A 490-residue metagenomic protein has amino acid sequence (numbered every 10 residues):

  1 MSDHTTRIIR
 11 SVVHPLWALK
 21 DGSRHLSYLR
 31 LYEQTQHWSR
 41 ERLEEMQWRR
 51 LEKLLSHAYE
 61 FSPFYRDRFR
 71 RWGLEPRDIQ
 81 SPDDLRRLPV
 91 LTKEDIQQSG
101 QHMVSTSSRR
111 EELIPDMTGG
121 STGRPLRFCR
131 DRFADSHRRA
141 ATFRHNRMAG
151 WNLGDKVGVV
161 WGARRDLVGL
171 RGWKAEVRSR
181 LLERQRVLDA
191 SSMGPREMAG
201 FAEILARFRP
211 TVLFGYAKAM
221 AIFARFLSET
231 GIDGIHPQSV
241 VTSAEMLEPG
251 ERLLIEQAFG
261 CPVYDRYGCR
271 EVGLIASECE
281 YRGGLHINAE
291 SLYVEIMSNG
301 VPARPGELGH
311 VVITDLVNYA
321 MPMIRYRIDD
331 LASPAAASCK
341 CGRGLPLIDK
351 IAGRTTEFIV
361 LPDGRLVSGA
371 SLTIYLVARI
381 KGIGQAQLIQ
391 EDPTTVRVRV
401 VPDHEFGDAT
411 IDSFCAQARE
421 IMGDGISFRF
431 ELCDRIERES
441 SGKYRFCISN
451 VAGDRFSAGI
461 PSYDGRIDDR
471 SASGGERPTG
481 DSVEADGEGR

Functional and structural regions predicted by a protein language model:
M1-M117, G123-R139, F143-K156, A163 (+10 more regions): Nucleotide 5′-phosphate-binding alpha/beta core
K53, A163-E290: Conserved adenylate-forming
V157, Q185, V263, V294 (+2 more regions): Generic structural signal for residues in well-ordered beta-strands
G158-V160, V312: Short, well-ordered beta-strand segments
L213, V317-D424, R490: AMP-binding/adenylate-forming catalytic core of the ANL superfamily
L247-S338, T355-E357: Conserved AMP-binding/adenylate-forming
